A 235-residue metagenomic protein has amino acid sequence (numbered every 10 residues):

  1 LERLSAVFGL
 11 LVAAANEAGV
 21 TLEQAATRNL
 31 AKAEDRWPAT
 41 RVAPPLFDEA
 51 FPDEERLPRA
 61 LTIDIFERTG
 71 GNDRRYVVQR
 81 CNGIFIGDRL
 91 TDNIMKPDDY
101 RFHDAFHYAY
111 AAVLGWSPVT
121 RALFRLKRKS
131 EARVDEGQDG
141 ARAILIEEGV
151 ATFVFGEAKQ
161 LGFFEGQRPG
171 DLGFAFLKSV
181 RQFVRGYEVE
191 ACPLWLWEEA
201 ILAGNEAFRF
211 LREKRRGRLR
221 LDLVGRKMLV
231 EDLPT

Functional and structural regions predicted by a protein language model:
L1-L4, F8-T235: Flexible "arm" and connector segments at domain edges
